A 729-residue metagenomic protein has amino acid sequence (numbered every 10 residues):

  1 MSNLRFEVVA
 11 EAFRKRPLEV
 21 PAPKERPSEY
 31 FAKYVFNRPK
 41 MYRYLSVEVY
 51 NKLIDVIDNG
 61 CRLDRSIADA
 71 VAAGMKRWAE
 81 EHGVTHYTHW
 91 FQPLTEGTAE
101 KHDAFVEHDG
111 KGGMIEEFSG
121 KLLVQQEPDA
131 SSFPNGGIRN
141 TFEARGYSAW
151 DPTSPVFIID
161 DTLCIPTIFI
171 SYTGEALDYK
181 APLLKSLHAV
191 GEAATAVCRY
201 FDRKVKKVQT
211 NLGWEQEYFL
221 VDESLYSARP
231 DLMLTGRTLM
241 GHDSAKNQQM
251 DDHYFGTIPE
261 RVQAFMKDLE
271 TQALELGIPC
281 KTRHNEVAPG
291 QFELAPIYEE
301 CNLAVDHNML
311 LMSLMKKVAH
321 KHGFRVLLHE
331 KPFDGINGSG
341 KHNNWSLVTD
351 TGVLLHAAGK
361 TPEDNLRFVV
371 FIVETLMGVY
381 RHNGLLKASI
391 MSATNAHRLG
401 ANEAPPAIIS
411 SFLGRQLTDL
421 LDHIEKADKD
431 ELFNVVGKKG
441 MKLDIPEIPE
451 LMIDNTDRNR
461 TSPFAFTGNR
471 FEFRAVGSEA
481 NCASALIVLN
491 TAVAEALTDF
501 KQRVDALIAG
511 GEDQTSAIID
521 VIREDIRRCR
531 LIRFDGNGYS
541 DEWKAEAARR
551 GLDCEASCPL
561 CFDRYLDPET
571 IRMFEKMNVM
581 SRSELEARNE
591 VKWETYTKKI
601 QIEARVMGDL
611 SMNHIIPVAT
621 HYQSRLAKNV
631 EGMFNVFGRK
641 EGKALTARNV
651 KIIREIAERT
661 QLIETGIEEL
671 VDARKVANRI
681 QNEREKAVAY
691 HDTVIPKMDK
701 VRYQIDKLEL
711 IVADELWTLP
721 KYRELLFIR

Functional and structural regions predicted by a protein language model:
S2-K24, T141-P155, T162: N-terminal hydrophobic targeting/anchoring segments and the immediately downstream early-domain regions of hydrolases
E7-V9, V20-Y42, H188, E192 (+1 more regions): Flexible inter-domain linker/hinge segments
E29-E143: Active-site core of metal-dependent hydrolases
I67, F91, S119, P296-Y298 (+5 more regions): Active-site proximal loops enriched in glycine and acidic residues that flank catalytic Cys/His/Asp and coordinate
I67-V71, F91-P93, K121-L122, F169 (+4 more regions): Active-site-proximal loop/turn and secondary-structure-junction residues that shape catalytic pockets, frequently
E96-G113, S131, R229, G236-T238 (+4 more regions): Short linear, low-complexity motifs centered on an aromatic residue
E143-L328, N337-G340, L347-E590: Glycine-rich, acidic/polar active-site loops that bind/position phosphate-bearing ligands
E524-R729: C-terminal amphipathic alpha-helical interaction region
